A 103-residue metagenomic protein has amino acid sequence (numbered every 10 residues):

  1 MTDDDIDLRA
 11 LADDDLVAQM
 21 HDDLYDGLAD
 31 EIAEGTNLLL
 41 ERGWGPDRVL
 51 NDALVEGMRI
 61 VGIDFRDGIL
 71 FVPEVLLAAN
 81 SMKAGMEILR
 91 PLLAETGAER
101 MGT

Functional and structural regions predicted by a protein language model:
M1-G97: Long amphipathic alpha-helical segments
M101-T103: Glycine-rich active-site/cofactor-binding loop and its immediate structural neighborhood
